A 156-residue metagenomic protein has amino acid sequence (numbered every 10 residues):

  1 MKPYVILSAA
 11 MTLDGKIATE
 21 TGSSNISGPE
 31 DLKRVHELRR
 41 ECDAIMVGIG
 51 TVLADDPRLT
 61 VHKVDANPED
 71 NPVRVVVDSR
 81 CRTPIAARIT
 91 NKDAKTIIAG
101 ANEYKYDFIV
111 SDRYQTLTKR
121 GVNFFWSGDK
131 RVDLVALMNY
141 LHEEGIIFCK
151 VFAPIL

Functional and structural regions predicted by a protein language model:
K2-L13, I17-E144: Active-site ligand-binding patch in enzyme domains
L13, I155-L156: A generic "binding-loop/recognition-motif" signal
V47-G50, V151-I155: Glycine-rich beta-strand-to-loop/alpha-helix junction loops that act as flexible
N123, I147-F152: Short acidic/polar active-site loop segments enriched in Thr and Asp
